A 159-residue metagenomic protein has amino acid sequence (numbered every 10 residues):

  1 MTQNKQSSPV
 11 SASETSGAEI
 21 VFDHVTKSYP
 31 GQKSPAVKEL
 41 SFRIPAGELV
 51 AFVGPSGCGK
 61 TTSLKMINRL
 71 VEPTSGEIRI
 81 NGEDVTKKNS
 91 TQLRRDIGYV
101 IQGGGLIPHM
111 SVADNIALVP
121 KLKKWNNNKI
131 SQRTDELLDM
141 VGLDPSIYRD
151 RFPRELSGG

Functional and structural regions predicted by a protein language model:
V53-P55: The feature captures the beta-strand-to-loop junction immediately N-terminal to the Walker
N68: Helix-to-loop junction immediately C-terminal to a conserved catalytic motif
E77-R79, E83: ATP-binding/catalytic-site motifs of ATP-hydrolyzing domains
D84-G98, L122-S131: ABC ATPase NBD coupling module
A113-K121, S131, D135: Short helical segment in ABC ATPase nucleotide-binding domains corresponding to the A-loop/adjacent helical element
N128-I147: Conserved ABC ATPase "signature" region
R151-L156: Conserved ABC ATPase signature
